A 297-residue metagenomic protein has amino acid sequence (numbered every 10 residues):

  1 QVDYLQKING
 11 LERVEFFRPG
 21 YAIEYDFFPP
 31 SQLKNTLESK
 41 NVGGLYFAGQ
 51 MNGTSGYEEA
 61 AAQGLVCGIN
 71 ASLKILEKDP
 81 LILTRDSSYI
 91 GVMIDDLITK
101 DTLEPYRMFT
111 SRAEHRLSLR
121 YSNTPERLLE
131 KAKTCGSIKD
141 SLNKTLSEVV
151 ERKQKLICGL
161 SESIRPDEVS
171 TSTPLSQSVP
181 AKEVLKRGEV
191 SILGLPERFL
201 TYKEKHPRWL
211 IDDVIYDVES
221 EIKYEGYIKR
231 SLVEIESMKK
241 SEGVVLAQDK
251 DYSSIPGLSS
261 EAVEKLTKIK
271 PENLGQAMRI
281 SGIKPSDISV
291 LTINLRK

Functional and structural regions predicted by a protein language model:
Q1-N52, I82-D95, D212-K265, K270: A glycine-rich dinucleotide-binding beta-alpha-beta segment and adjacent secondary-structure elements that constitute
L5-N9, R13, V66-K74, A277: Glycine-rich loop(s) and the adjacent beta-strand/alpha-helix scaffold that form part
Q50-E58, E114-R116: Glycine-rich phosphate/pyrophosphate-binding beta-alpha loops
G56, A60-Q63, C67, L128 (+2 more regions): Generic hydrophobic secondary-structure packing signal
A60-L83: Internal hydrophobic alpha-helix adjacent to the cofactor/substrate pocket in enzyme cavities
E77-D140: Mid-to-C-terminal Rossmann-like scaffold of FAD/NAD(P)H-dependent oxidoreductases
R112, S118, T124-P125, L129-S289 (+1 more regions): Extended, charge-enriched "interface" segments that sit outside catalytic cores
